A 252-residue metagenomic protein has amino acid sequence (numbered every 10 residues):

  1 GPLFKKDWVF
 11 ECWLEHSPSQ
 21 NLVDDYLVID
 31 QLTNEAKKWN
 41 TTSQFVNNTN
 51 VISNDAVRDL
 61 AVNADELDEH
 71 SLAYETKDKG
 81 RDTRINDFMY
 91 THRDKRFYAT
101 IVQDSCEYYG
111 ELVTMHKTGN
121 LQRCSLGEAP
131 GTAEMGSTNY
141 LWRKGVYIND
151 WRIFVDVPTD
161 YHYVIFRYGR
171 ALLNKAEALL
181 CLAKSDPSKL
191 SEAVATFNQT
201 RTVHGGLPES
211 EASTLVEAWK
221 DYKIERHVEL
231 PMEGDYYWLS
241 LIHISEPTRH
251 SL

Functional and structural regions predicted by a protein language model:
G1-S245, R249-L252: Acidic/polar-rich alpha-helix caps and helix-coil junctions
